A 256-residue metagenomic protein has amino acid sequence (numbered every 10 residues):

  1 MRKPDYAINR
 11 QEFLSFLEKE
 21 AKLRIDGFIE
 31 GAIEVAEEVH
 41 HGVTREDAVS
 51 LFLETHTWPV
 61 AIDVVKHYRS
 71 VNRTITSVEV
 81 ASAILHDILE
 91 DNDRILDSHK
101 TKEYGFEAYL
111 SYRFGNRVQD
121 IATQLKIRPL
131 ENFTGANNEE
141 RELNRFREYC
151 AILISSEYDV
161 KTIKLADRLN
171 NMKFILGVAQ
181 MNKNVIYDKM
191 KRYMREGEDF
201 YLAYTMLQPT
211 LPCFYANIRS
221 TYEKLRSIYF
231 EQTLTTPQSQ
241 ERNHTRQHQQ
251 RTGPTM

Functional and structural regions predicted by a protein language model:
M1-M256: Active-site helical microenvironments for divalent-metal-assisted chemistry
